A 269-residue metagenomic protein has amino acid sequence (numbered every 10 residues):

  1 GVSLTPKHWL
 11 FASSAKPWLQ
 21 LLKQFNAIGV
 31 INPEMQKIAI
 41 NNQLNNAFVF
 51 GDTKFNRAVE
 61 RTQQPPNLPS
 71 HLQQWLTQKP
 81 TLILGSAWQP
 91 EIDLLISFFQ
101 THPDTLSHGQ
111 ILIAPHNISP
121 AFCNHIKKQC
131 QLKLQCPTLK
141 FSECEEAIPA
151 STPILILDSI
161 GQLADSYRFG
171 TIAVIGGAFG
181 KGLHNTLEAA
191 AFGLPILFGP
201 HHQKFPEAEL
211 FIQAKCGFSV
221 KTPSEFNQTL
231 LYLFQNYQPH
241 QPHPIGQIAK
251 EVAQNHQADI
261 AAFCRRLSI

Functional and structural regions predicted by a protein language model:
G1-T62, I83, A87-Q89, H102-D104 (+1 more regions): Active-site and donor-binding regions of nucleotide-sugar-utilizing enzymes
S14-A15, N41-Q43, C123-L134, L210: Short, aromatic/basic amphipathic alpha-helical patches
F25, N41, Y167-Q238, P242-G246 (+1 more regions): Catalytic binding pocket for nucleotide-activated donors in carbohydrate/polymer assembly enzymes
K54, L139-K181, N185-T186: Donor nucleotide-activated moiety binding/catalytic core segment of transferases that use nucleotide-activated donors
V59-E143: Conserved catalytic-core segment of nucleotide-activated headgroup transferases in glycan assembly
N255-I269: C-terminal alpha-helical cap of glycosyltransferases
